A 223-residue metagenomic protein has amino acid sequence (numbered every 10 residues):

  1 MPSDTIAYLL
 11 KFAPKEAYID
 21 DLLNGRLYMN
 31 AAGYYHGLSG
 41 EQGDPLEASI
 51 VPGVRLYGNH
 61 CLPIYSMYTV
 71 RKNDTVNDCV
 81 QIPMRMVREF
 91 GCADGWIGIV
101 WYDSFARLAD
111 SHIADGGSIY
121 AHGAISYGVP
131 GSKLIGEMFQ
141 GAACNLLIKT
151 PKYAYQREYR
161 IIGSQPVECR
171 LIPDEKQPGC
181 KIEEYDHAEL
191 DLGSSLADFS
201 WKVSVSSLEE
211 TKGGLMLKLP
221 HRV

Functional and structural regions predicted by a protein language model:
M1-V223: NAD-dependent ADP-ribosyltransferases
